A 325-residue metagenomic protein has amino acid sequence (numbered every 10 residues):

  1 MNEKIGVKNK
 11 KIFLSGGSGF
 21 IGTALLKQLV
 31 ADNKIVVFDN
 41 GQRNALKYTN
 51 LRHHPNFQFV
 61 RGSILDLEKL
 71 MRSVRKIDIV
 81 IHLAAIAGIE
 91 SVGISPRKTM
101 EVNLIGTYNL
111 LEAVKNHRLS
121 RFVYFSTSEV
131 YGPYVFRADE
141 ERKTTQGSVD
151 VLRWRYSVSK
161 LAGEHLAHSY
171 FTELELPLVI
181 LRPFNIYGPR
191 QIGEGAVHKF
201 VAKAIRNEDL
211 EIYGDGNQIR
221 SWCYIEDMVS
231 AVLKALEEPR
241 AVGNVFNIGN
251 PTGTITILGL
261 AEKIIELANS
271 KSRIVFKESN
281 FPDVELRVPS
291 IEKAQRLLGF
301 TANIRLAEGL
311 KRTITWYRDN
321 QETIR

Functional and structural regions predicted by a protein language model:
M1-I5, L306-R325: Amphipathic terminal alpha-helices
M1-R182, N320: N-terminal Rossmann-like NAD(P)+-binding domain of SDR-like oxidoreductases, especially those catalyzing
L25, V232-L236, A261-I264, L310-Y317: Hydrophobic "lid"/C-terminal helical patch of Rossmann-like NAD(P)-dependent dehydrogenase/epimerase domains
A45, I225, V245, L258-G259 (+3 more regions): Conserved C-terminal active-site "lid" loop/helix of NAD(P)H-dependent oxidoreductases that clamps the redox cofactor
L65, I94, V102-I105, W154 (+6 more regions): Residue-level signal for the nucleotide or nucleotide-sugar donor/cofactor binding architecture
K69, N109-E112, W222, D227-S230 (+1 more regions): Conserved mid-core alpha-helix of short-chain dehydrogenase/reductase
L161, L174-P177, I186-K199, R206-E208 (+6 more regions): Glycine/proline-rich active-site loop of Rossmann-fold NAD(P)-dependent oxidoreductases
